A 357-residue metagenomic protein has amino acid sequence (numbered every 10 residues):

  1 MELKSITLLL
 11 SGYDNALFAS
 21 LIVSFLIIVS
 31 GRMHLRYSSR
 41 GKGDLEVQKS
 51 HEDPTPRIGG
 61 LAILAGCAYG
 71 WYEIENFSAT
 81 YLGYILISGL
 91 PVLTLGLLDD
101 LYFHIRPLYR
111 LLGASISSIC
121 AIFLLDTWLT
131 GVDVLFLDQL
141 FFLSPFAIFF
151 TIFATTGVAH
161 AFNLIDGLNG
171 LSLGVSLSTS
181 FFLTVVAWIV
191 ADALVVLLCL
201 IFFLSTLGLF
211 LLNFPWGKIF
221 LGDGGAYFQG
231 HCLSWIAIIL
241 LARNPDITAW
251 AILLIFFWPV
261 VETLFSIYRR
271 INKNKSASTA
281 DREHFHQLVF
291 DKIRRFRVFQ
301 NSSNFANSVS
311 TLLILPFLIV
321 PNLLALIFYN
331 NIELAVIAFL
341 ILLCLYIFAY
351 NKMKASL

Functional and structural regions predicted by a protein language model:
E2-V261: "…together with the soluble PPM/PP2C metallo-phosphatase catalytic core" -> "…together with the soluble PPM/PP2C
V29-P56, F265-N304: Cytosolic, membrane-interface loops and tails of multi-pass inner-membrane proteins
G66-I74, N307-Y329: Alpha-helical transmembrane segments and their membrane-interface junctions in multi-pass membrane proteins
P91-F103, P107-R110, I327-L357: Alpha-helical transmembrane segments and their immediate juxtamembrane interface regions
R106-Y109, L143, G222, S302-L313 (+1 more regions): Membrane-interface starts of transmembrane alpha-helices
L211-F214, L240, F265, N322-N331: Transmembrane helix-loop junctions in multi-pass membrane proteins
P245-W250, I267, T279-A280, Q300 (+1 more regions): Extended hydrophobic-aromatic, low-complexity segments
V261-S276, Y329, A349-K354: Membrane-helix cytosolic exit motif
